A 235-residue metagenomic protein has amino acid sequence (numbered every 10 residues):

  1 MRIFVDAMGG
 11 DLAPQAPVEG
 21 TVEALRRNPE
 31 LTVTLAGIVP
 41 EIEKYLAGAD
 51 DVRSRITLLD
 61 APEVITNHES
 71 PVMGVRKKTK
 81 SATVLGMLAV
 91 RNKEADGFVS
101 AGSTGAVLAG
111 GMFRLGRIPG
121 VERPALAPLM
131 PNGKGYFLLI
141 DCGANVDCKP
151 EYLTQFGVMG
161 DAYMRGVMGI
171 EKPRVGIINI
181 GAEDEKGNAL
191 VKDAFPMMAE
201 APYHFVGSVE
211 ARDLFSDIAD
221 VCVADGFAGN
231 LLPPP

Functional and structural regions predicted by a protein language model:
M1-E43: N-terminal phosphate-binding or glycine-rich loops at protein starts, especially the Walker A/P-loop of NTPases
D6, A36, L59, S100-G102 (+4 more regions): Short beta-strand segments
L12-P17, I42, T79-K93, G97-G111 (+6 more regions): Short glycine/serine/threonine-rich phosphate/pyrophosphate-binding segments that cradle anionic phosphate groups
Q15-A16, N28, T32-T34, P40 (+2 more regions): Glycine-rich phosphate/diphosphate-binding loop of Rossmann-like nucleotide-binding domains
L31, R55-T57, F137, Y203: Short, conserved active-site loop motifs that form the nucleotide-linked donor/cofactor pocket
D50-A95: Phosphate/nucleotide-donor binding subsite
A89-L108, K186, V191-K192, P196-M197 (+1 more regions): Glycine-rich phosphate-binding loop
A109-G143, A201-V209: Short, acidic/small-residue loops that bind anionic groups at enzyme active sites
